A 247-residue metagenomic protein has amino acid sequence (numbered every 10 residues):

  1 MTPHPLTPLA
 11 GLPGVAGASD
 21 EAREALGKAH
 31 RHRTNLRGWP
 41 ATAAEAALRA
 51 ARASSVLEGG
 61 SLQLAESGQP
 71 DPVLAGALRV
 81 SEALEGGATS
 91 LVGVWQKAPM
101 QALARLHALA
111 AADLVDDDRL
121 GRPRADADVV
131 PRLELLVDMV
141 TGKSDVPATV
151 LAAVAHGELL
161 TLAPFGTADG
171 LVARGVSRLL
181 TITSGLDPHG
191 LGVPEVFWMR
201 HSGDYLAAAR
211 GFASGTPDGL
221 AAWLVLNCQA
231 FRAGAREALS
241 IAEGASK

Functional and structural regions predicted by a protein language model:
M1-K247: FIC/Doc superfamily catalytic core
